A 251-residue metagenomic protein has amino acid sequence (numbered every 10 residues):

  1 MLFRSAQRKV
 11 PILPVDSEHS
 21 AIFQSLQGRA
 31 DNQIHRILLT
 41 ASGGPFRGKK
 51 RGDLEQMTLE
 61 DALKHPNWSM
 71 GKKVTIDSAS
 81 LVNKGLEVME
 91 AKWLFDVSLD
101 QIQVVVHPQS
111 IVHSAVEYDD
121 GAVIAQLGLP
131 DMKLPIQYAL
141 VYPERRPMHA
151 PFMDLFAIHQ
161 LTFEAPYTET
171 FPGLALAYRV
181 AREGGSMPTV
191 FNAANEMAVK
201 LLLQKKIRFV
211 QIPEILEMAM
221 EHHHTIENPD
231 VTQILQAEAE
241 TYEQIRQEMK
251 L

Functional and structural regions predicted by a protein language model:
M1-L251: Catalytic, metal-anchored helix/loop core of enzyme active sites in primary metabolism
